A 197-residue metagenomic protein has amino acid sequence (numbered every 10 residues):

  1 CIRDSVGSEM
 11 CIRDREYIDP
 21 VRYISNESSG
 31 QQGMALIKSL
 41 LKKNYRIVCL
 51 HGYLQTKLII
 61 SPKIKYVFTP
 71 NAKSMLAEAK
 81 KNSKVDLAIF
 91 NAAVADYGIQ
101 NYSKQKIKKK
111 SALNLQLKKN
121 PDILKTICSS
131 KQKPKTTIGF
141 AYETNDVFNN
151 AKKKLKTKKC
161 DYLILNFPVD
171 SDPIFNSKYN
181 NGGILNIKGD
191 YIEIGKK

Functional and structural regions predicted by a protein language model:
C1-G7, I12: Single conserved hydrophobic/aromatic residue that forms the stacking wall/gate of nucleotide- or nucleobase-binding
R3, V169-K197: Glycine-rich phosphate/pyrophosphate-binding loop and the adjoining helix
S5, S28-S29: Short linear Ser/Thr-Pro motifs
R13-E27, Y102-K109: Glycine-rich N-terminal loop/short-helix segment of MobA-like nucleotidyltransferase
R15-E16, T56, D146, Y191: Flexible, glycine-rich phosphate/dinucleotide-binding loops and adjacent beta-alpha linkers at cofactor/substrate
Y23-S28, L113-L115, Y191-G195: Short pre-catalytic strand/loop immediately N-terminal to key active-site residues, enriched for Gly-Thr
Q32: Hydrophobic/small residue at the entry helix of a nucleotide-binding pocket
A35, L41, R46-P173, G183-L185: Glycine-rich phosphate/dinucleotide-binding loop and adjoining beta-alpha-beta core of small-molecule
